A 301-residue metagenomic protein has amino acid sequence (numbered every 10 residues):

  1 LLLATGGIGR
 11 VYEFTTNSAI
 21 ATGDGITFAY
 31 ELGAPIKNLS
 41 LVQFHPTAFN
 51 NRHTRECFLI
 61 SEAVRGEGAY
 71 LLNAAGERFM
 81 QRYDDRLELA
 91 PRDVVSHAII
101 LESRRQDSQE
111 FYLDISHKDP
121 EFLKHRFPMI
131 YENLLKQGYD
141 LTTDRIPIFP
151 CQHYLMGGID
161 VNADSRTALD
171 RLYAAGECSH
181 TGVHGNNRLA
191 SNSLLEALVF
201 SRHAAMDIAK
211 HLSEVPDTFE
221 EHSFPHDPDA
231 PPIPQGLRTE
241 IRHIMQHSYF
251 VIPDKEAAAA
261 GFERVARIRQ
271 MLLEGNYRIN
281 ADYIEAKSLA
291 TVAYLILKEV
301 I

Functional and structural regions predicted by a protein language model:
L1-T5: Short hydrophobic core segments
G7-F14, F44-F49, S179-L195: Glycine-rich phosphate/pyrophosphate-binding beta-alpha loops
Y12-I20, R55-L59, E121, R188-L195: Alpha-helix capping and helix-loop boundary segments enriched in small/acidic/polar residues
N17-Y30, I36: Thiamine diphosphate
I20, P46-A48, C151-Q152: Short secondary-structure boundary/hinge segments and terminal tails
F28, A34-I146, L198, D207-S213: An anion/pyrophosphate-binding glycine-rich loop and adjacent beta-alpha core in soluble alpha-beta enzymes
L72-E88, I99-E102, Y154, D160-A174 (+1 more regions): Glycine- and aromatic-enriched mobile tails/lids
P128-Y173: FAD/FMN-dependent oxidoreductases across multiple families
